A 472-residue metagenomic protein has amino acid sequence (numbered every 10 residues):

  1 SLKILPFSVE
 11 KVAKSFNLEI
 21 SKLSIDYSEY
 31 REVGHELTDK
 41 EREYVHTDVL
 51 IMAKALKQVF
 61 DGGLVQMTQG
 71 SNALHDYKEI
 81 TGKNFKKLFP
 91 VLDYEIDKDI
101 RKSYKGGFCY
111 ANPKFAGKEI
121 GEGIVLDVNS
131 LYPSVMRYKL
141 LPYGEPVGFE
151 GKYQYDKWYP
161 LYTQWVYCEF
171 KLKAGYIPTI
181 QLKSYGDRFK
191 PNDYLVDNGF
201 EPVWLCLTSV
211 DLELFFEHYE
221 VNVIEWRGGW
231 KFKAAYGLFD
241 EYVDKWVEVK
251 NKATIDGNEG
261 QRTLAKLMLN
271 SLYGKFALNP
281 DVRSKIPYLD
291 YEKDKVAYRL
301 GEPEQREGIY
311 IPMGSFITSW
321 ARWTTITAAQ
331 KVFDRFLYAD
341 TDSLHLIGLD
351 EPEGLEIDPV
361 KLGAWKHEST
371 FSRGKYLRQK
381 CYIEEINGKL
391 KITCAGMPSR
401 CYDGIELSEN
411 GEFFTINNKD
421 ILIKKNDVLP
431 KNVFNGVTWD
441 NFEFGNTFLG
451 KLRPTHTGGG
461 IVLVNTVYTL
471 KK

Functional and structural regions predicted by a protein language model:
S1-K472: Conserved acidic
